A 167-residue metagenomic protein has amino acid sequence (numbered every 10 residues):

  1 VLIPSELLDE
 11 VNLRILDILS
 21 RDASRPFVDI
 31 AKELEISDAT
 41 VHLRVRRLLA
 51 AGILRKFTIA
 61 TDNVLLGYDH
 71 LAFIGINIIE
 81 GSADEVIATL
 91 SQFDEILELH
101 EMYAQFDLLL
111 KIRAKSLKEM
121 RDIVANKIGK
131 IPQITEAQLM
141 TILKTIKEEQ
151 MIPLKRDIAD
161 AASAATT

Functional and structural regions predicted by a protein language model:
V1-T167: A compositional/biophysical signature of low hydrophobicity enriched in polar/charged and small residues
